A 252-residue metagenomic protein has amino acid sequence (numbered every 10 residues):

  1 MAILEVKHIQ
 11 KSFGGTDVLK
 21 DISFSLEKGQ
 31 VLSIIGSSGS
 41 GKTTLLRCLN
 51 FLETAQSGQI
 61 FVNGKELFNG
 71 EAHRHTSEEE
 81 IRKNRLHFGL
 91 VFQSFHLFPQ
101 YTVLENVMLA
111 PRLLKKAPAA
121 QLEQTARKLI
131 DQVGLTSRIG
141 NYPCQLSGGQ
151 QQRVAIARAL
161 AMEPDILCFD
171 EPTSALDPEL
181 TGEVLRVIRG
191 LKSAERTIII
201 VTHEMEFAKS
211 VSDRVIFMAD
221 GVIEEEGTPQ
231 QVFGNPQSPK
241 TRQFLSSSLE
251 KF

Functional and structural regions predicted by a protein language model:
L67-G89, A119-A120, N235-P236: ABC ATPase NBD coupling module
Y101-L109: Short coil-to-helix segment of the ABC ATPase nucleotide-binding domain corresponding to the Q-loop/switch region
Y142-L146, Q150: Conserved ABC ATPase signature
A161-D165: A short, proline-enriched helix->beta-strand linker immediately N-terminal to the Walker B motif in ABC-type P-loop
L167-D170: Catalytic Walker B motif of ABC-type/P-loop ATPase nucleotide-binding domains
E226-G227: ABC ATPase "signature
